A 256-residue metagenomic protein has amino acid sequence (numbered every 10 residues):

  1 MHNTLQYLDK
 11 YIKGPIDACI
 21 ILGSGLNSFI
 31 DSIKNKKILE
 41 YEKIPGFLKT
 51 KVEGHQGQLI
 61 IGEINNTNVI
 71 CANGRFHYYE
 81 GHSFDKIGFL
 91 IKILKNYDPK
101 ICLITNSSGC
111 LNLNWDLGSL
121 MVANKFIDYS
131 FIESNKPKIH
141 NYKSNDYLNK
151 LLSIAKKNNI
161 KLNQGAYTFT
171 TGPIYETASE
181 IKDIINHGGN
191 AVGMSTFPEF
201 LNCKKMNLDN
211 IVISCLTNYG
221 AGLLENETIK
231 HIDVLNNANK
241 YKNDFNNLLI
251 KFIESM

Functional and structural regions predicted by a protein language model:
M1-I139: Metabolite-binding pocket within alpha/beta catalytic cores that recognizes anionic/polar moieties
Y7, Y11, K150-I160, N247-S255: Generic non-transmembrane alpha-helical segments
L94-D98, I185, K204: Non-catalytic positions within long, well-ordered alpha-helices that form the structural scaffold/packing of enzyme
K100-I101, N190, D209: Short acidic/polar active-site loop segments enriched in Thr and Asp
S153-N190, M256: Active-site/ligand-binding-proximal alpha/beta "capping" segment
M194-D233: Zn-dependent metallopeptidase/amidohydrolase metal-coordination segment
A221-M256: His/Asp/Glu-rich mid-to-C-terminal helical/loop segments that flank catalytic regions of hydrolases
